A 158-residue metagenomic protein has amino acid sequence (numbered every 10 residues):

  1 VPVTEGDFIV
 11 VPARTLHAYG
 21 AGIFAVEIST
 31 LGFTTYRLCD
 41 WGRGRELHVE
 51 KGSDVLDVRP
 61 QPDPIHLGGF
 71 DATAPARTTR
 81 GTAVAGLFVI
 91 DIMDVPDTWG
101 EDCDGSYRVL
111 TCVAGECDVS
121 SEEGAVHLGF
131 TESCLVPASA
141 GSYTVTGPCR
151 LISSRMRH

Functional and structural regions predicted by a protein language model:
V1-I9, S121-A140: Short acidic-glycine-tyrosine-enriched beta hairpin
P2-L47: Contiguous mid-protein beta-loop-alpha structural module that forms a pocket-lining wall or clamp of enzyme active
E5, A13, V84-V89, S106 (+3 more regions): A generic structural signal for well-ordered coil/turn residues at beta-strand boundaries that shape enzyme active-site
F8, L16, A25-E27, I90-I92 (+2 more regions): Conserved hydrophobic/aromatic beta-strand scaffold that supports enzyme active sites
R14-T15, T78-G81, D97-W99, E123 (+1 more regions): Generic recognition of flexible, low-complexity loop/linker segments
T15-T34, A125-G129, A138-H158: Ligand-binding loop in jelly-roll beta-barrel domains
Y36-D104: C-terminal amphipathic alpha-helical segment
D94-E123, T131: Glycine- and acidic-residue-biased ligand/ion/polar-headgroup-sensing regions
